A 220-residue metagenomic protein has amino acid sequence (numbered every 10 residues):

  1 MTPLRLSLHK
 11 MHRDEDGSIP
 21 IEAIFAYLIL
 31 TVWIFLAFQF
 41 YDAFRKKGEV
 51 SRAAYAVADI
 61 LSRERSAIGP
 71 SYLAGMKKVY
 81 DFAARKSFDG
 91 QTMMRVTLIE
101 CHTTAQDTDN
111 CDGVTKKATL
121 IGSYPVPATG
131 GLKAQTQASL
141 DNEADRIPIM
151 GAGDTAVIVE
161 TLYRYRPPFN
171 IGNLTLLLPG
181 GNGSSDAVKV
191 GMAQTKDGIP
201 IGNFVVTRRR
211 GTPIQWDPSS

Functional and structural regions predicted by a protein language model:
M1-D16: N-terminal leader/signal peptides at the extreme start of proteins
R13-D14, G48, R52: Charged, long alpha-helical assembly modules
E15, Y41, E64-A67: Residue-level signal for short amphipathic helical patches enriched in basic/charged and nearby hydrophobic residues
D16-I29, Q39: N-terminal signal-anchor/signal peptide hydrophobic helix marking the start of the first transmembrane segment
L36-E49: Transmembrane signal-anchor/signal-peptide helices with a preference for the extracytoplasmic
Y55, D59-S220: Short, conserved structural patches
